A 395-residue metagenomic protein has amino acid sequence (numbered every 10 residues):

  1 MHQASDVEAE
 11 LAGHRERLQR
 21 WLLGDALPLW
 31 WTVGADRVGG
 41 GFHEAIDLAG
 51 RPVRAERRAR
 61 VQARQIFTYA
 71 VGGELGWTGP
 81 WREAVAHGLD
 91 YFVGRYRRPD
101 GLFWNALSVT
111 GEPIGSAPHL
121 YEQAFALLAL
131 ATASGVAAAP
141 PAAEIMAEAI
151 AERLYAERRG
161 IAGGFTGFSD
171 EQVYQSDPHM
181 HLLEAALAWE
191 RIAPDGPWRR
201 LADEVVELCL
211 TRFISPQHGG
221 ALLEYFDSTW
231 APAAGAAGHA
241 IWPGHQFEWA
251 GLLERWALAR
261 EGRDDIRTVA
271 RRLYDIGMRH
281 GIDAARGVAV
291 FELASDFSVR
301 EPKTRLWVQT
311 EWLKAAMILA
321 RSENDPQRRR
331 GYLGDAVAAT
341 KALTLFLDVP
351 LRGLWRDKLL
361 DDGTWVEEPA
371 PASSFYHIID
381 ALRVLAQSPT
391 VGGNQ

Functional and structural regions predicted by a protein language model:
M1-Q395: Glycan-recognition and catalytic cores of secretory/periplasmic carbohydrate-active enzymes
